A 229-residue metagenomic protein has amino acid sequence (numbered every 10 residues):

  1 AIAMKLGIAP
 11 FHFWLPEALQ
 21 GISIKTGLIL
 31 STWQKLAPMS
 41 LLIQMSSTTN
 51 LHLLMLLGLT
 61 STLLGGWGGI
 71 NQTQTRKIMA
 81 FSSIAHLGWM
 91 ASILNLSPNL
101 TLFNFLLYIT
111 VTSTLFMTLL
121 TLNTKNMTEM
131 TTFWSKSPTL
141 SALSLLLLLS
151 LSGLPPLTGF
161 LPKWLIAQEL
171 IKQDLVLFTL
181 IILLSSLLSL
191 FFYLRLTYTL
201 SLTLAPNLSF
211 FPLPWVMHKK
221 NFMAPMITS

Functional and structural regions predicted by a protein language model:
A1-S229: Core, highly hydrophobic multi-pass alpha-helical transmembrane subunits of bioenergetic inner membranes
